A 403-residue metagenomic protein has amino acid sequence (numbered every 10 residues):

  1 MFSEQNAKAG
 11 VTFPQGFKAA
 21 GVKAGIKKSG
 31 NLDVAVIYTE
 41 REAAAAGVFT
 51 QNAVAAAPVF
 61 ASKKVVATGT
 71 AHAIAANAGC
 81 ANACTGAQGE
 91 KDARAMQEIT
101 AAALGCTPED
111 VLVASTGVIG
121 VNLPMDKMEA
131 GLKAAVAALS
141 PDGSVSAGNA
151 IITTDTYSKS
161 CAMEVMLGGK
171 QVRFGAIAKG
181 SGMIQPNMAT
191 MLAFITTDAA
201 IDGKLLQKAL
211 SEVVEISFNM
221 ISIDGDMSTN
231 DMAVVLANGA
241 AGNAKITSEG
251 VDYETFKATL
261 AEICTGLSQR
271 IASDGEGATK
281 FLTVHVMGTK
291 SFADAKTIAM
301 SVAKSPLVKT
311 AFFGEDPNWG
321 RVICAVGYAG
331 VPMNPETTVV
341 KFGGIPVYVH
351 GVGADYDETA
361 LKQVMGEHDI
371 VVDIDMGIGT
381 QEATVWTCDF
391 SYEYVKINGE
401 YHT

Functional and structural regions predicted by a protein language model:
M1-N77, A81-A95, A101-T403: A structural signal for small-residue-enriched, beta-sheet-centric alpha/beta enzyme cores and oligomeric scaffold folds
